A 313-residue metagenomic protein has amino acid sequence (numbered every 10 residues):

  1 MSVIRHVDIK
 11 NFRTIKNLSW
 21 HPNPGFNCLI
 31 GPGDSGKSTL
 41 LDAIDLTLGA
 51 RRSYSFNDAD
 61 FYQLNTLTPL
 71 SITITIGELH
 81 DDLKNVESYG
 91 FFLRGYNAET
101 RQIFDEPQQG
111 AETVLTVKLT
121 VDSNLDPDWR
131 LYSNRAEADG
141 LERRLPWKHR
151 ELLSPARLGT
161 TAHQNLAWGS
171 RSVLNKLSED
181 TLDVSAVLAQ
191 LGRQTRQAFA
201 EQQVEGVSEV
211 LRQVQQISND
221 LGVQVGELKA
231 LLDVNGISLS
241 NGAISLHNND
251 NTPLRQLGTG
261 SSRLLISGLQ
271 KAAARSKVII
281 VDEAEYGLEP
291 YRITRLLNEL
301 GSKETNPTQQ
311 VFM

Functional and structural regions predicted by a protein language model:
M1-G49, S55, S240-M313: Switch/communication elements of ASCE P-loop NTPase nucleotide-binding domains
K10, N23, T75-L79, D122 (+2 more regions): Solvent-exposed residues in well-ordered beta-strands and their adjoining turns, especially edge/terminal strands
H21-P22, P32, Q63-T68, Q108-E112 (+4 more regions): Conserved catalytic network of the ASCE P-loop NTPase/AAA+ motor domain
L41-A111: Conserved P-loop NTP-binding catalytic core
F56-F61, L141-L145, S267: Short beta-alpha junctions and helix-cap segments that line functional grooves
Y62-T66, W147, V234-S238, L246 (+1 more regions): Replace "in large, NTP-powered and nucleic-acid-processing enzymes" with "in large, NTP-powered factors and other
L79-D81, N85-R196: Electropositive, glycine-dotted interaction segments that contact anionic polymers or phosphate-rich ligands
V173-L265, L269-V278, P290, N298 (+1 more regions): Extended helical coiled-coil dimerization/tether regions that scaffold and oligomerize large DNA-maintenance assemblies
